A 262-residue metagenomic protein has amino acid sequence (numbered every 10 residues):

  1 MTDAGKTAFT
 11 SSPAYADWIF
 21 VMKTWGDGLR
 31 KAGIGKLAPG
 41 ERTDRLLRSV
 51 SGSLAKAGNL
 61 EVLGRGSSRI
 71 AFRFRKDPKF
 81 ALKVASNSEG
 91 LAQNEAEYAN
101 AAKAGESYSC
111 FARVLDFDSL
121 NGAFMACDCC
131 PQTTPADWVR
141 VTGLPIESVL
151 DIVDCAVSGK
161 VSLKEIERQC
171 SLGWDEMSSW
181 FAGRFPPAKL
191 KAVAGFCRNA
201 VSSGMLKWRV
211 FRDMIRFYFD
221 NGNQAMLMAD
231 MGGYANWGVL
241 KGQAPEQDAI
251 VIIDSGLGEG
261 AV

Functional and structural regions predicted by a protein language model:
G5, P13-D77: ATP-binding glycine-rich phosphate-binding loop
E61, R65-K103: ATP-binding glycine-rich loop module of kinase domains
R73-F74, V84, A126-C129, V239: Conserved hydrophobic "DFG−1" position in protein kinase catalytic cores
E89-E97, A136-V141, A261-V262: Active-site-adjacent loop/helix micro-motif of nuclease/hydrolase catalytic cores
C110-M205: Conserved structural core of kinase catalytic domains
N199, D213-F217: Extracytoplasmic/periplasmic ligand-binding sensor domains of two-pass membrane signal-transduction receptors
F217-L227: Protein kinase catalytic-loop region centered on the HRD/HxD motif
M226-V262: Catalytic activation segment of kinase domains across protein kinase-like and atypical kinase folds
